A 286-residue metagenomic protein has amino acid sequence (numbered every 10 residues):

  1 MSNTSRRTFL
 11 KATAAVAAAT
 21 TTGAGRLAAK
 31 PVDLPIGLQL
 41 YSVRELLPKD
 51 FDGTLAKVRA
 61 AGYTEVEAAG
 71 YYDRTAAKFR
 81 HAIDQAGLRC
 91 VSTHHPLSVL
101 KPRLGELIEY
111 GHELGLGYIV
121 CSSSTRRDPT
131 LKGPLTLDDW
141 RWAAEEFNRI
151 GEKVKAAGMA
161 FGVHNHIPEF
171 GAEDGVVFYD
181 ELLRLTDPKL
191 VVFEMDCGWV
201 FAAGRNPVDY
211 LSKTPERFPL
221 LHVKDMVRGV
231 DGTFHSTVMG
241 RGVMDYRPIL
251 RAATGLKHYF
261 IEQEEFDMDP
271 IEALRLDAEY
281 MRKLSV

Functional and structural regions predicted by a protein language model:
M1-A17: N-terminal secretory signal peptides and thylakoid transit peptides that target proteins across membranes
A19, E65, Y72, R89 (+2 more regions): Active-site acidic/histidine proton-transfer and metal-coordination neighborhood in alpha/beta enzyme cores
A24-K49, K57: C-terminal segment of N-terminal export signals and the immediately downstream linker at the start of the mature
K30-P31, L55-A60, R74-C90, G105-L116 (+4 more regions): Acidic (Asp/Glu)-rich catalytic clusters
L38, V58, V66, I83 (+5 more regions): Conserved, mostly hydrophobic/aromatic
L38-L40, A68, C121, V163 (+3 more regions): Conserved beta-strand positions
R44-P48, E67-K78, P96-R103, R127 (+4 more regions): Acidic-and-aromatic substrate-binding clefts and catalytic sites of carbohydrate-active enzymes
K155-V243: Acidic/histidine-rich catalytic cores of soluble enzymes
